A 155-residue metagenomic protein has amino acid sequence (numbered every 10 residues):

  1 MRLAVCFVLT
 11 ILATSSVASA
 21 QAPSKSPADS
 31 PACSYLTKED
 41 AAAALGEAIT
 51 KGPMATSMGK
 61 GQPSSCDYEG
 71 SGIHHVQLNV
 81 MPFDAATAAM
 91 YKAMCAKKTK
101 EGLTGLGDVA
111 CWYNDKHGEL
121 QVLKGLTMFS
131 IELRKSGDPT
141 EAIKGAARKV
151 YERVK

Functional and structural regions predicted by a protein language model:
A4-S15: Bacterial N-terminal signal peptides
S15, A43, K149-E152: A generic structural signal for well-ordered alpha-helical segments enriched in polar/charged residues
S16-A20: Sec/Tat signal peptide C-region and signal peptidase I cleavage site
Q21-A28, K38, K100-K155: A short, solvent-exposed beta-edge/loop patch
E39, A43-K116, G125: Short, solvent-exposed recognition patches
